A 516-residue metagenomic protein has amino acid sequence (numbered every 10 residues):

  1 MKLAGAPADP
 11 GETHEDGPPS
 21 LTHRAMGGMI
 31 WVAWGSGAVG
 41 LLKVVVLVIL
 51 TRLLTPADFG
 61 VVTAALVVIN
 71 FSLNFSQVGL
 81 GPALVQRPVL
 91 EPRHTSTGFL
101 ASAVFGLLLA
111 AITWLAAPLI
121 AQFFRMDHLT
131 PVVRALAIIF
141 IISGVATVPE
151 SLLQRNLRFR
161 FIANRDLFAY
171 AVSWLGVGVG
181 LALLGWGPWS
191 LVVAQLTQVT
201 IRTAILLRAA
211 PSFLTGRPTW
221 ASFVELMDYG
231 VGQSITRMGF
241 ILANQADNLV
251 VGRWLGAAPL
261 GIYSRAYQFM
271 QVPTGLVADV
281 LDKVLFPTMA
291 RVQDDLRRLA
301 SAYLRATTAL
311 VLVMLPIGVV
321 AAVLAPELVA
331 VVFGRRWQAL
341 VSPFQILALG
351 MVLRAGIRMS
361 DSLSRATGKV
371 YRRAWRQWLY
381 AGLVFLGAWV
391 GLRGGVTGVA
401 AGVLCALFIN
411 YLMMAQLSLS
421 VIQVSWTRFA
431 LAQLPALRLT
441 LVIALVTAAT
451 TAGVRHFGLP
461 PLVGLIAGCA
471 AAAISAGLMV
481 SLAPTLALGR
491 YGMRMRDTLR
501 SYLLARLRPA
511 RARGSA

Functional and structural regions predicted by a protein language model:
M1-P19, Q416-S420, V424-W426, A448-A516: Membrane-proximal transmembrane or re-entrant/amphipathic helices at the cytosolic face
M1-T13, V44, L100-R125, P131 (+8 more regions): Alpha-helical transmembrane segments of multi-pass membrane transport and lipid-handling proteins
K2-D9, S20-L80, A101-A117, R134 (+4 more regions): Signature of the first transmembrane helix
K2-L21, A25, R160, P188 (+4 more regions): Interhelical loop/hinge segments that connect adjacent transmembrane helices in multipass membrane
G27-K43, L191-A194, Q198, R202 (+6 more regions): Transmembrane helical elements of multi-pass membrane transporters/channels
A83-P92, I142-L167, V179, W189 (+4 more regions): Membrane-interface junctions at transmembrane-helix termini in multi-pass inner-membrane proteins
Q86-S102, I262-Q377: Specific pore-lining/lateral-gate transmembrane helices of multi-pass inner-membrane transport and insertion machines
T130-A137, R165-S212, E225-V231, T236 (+5 more regions): Hydrophobic alpha-helical transmembrane segments
